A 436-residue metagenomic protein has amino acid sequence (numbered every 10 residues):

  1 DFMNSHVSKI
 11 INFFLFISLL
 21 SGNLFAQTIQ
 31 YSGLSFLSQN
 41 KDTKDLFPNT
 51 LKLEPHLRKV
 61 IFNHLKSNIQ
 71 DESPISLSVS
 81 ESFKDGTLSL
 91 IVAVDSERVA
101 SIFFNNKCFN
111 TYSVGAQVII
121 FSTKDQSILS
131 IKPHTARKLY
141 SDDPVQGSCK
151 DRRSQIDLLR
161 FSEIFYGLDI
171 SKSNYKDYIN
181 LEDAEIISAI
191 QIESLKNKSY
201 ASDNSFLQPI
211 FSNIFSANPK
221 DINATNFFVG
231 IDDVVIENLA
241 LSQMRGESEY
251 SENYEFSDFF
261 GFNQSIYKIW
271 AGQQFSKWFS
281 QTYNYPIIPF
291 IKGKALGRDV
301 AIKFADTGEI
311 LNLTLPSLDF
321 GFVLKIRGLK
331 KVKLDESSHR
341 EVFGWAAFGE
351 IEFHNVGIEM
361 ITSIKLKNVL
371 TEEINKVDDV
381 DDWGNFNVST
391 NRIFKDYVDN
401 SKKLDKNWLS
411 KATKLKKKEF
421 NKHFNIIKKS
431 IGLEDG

Functional and structural regions predicted by a protein language model:
M3-I11: Bacterial N-terminal signal peptides that target proteins for export
N12-G22: Bacterial N-terminal signal peptides
F25-S76, E81-K84, L88, V145-K150 (+4 more regions): A structural "domain/chain start" motif
P48-L129, T135-D142: Post-signal peptide N-terminal segment of secreted/secretory-pathway proteins
V94, V118, F322-G328: Hydrophobic beta-sheet segments that form the core/acyl-binding groove of ACP/CoA-dependent acyl-chain-processing
S127-S130, M360-T362: Surface-exposed loop/edge segments in extracytoplasmic proteins
I131-H134, V229-I231: Extended beta-sheet lipid-handling architectures
S141-L158: Membrane pore-forming effector domains from diverse proteins
